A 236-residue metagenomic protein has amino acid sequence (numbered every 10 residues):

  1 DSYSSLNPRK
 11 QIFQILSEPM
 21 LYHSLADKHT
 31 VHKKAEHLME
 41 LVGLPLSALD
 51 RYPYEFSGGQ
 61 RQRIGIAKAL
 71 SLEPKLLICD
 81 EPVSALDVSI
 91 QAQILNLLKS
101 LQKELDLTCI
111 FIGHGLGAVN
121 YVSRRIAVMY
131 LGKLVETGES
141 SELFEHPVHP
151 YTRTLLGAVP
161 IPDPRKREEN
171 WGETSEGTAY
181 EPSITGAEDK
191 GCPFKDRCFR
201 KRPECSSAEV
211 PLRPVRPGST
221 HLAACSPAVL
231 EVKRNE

Functional and structural regions predicted by a protein language model:
D1, K33, D50-Y52: Interfacial catalytic loop of ABC nucleotide-binding domains
D1, P8-L21: Q-loop/switch helix immediately C-terminal to the Walker
T30-S47, L156-G157: Conserved ABC ATPase "signature" region
Y52-F56, Q60: Conserved ABC ATPase signature
S71-K75: A short, proline-enriched helix->beta-strand linker immediately N-terminal to the Walker B motif in ABC-type P-loop
I78, P82, L86, I90-R167: P-loop NTP-binding/switch modules centered on Walker-like glycine-rich loops
E139-E236: Charged, flexible cofactor/metal-binding loops and thiol motifs
